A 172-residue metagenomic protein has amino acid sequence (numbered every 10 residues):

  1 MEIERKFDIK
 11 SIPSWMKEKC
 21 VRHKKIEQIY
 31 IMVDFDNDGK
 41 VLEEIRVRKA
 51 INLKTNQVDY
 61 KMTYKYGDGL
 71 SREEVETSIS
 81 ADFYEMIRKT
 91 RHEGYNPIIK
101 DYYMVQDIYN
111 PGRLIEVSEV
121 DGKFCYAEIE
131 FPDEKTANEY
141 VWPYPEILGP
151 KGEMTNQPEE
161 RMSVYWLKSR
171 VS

Functional and structural regions predicted by a protein language model:
M1-S172: Phosphate-end processing signature that detects enzymes handling 5′-triphosphorylated RNA and polyphosphate
